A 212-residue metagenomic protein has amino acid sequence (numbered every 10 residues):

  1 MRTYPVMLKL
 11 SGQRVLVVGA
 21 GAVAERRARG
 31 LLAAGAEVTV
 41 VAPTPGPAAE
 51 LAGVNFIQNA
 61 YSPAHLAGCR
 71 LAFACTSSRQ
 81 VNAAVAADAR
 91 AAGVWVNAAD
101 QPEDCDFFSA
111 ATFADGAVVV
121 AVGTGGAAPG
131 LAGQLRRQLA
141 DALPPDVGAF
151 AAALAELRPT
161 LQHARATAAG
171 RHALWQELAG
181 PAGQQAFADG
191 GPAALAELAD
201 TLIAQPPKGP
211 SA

Functional and structural regions predicted by a protein language model:
M1-L51, F56-N59, A212: Hydrophobic, well-ordered beta-alpha structural blocks that scaffold small-molecule cofactor pockets
R14, R70-L71: Structural motif
A22-V23, R79-Q80, G126: Residue-level detector of alpha-helix initiation sites
A60, T76-S77: Short glycine-/small-residue-rich Rossmann-like dinucleotide-binding loops
A60-G68: Short amphipathic alpha-helix with an adjacent loop that forms part of the alpha/beta core around
L71-T76, N82-S109: ADP-ribose/adenylate-binding Rossmann-like module
A98-G148: E1/E1-like adenylate-forming module used to activate ubiquitin-like modifiers and sulfur-carrier proteins
G126-A212: An accessory alpha-helical subdomain
